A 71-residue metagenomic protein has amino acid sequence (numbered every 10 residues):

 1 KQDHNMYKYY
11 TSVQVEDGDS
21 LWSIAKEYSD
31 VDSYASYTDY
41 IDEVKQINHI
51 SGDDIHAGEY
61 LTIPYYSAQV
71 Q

Functional and structural regions predicted by a protein language model:
K1-Q71: Cell-surface/extracellular proteins and modules involved in cell-wall/glycan interaction or trafficking/anchoring
